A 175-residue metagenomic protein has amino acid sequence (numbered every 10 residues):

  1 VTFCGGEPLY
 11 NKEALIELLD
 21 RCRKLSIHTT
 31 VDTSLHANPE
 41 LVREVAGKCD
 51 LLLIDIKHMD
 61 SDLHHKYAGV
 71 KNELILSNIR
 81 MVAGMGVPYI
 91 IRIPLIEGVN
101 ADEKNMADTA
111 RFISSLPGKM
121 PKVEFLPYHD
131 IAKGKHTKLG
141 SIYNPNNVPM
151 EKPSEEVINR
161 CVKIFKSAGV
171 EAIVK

Functional and structural regions predicted by a protein language model:
T2-G5, L9-T137: Conserved AdoMet/S-adenosylmethionine-binding subsite of the radical SAM
I27, S141, V170-E171: Short aromatic/hydrophobic-glycine micro-motifs
R111, P117, P121, H136-I164: A structural motif corresponding to the C-terminal lobe/cap of the Radical SAM core domain
S167-K175: Radical SAM enzyme core and accessory elements
